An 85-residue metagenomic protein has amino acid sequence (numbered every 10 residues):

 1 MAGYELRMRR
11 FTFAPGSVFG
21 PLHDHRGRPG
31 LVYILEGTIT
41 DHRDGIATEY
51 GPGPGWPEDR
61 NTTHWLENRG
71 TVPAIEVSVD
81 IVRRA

Functional and structural regions predicted by a protein language model:
M1-L22, A74, V79-V82: A short glycine-rich, His/Asp/Glu-containing loop-to-beta-strand
M1-R7, E49, W56-P57, A85: A short, N-terminal "cap"/entry segment at the start of jelly-roll beta-barrel domains of the cupin/DSBH fold
M8-R10, L31, A47, G55-P57 (+1 more regions): Conserved hydrophobic/aromatic beta-strand scaffold that supports enzyme active sites
F13-A14, D44-T62: Short acidic-glycine-tyrosine-enriched beta hairpin
V18-G20, D24, W56, R60-E67: Histidine-centered metal-chelating micro-motifs
H25-R26, Y33, R69-P73: Extracellular/periplasmic catalytic domains that process cell-envelope and extracellular macromolecules
G27-D44, P54: Glycine- and acidic-residue-biased ligand/ion/polar-headgroup-sensing regions
T40, R60-A85: Ligand-binding loop in jelly-roll beta-barrel domains
